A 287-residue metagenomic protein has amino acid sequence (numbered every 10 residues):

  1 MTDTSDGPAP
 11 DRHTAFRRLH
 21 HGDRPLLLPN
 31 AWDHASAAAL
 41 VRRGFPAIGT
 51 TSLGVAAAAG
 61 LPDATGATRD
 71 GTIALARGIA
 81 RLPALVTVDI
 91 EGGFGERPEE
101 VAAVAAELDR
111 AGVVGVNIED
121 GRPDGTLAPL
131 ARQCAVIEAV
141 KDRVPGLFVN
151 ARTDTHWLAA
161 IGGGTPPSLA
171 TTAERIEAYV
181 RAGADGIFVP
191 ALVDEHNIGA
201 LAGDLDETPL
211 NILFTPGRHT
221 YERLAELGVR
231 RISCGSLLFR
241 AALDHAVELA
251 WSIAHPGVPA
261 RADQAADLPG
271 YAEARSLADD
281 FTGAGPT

Functional and structural regions predicted by a protein language model:
T2-A9, L237-T287: Extended, intrinsically disordered, low-complexity segments
D3, G7-V88, G93-C234, A241-V247: Alpha/beta enzyme core
